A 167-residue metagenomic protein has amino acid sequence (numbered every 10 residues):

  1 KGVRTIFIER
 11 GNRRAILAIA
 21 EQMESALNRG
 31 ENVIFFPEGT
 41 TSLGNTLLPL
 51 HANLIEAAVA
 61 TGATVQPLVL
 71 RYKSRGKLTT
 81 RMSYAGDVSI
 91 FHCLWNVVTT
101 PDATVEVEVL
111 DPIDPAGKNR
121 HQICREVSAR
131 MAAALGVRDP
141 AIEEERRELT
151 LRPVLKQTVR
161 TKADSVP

Functional and structural regions predicted by a protein language model:
K1-N28: Membrane-interfacial amphipathic helices and adjacent loop/beta segments that form the lipid-substrate binding surface
F7, I34, E108: Conserved beta-strand segments that form the floor/walls of ligand-binding pockets within enzyme and binding domains
N12, L43-Q122, E126, R138-P153: A cross-family acyltransferase "interaction/gating" segment
N32-F36, T64: Residue-level preference for the first positions of well-ordered beta-strands
G39: Active-site metal-binding loops of divalent metal-dependent hydrolases
R130-V137: C-terminal alpha-helix
L149-P167: Long, low-complexity, intrinsically disordered cytosolic termini of multi-pass membrane proteins
